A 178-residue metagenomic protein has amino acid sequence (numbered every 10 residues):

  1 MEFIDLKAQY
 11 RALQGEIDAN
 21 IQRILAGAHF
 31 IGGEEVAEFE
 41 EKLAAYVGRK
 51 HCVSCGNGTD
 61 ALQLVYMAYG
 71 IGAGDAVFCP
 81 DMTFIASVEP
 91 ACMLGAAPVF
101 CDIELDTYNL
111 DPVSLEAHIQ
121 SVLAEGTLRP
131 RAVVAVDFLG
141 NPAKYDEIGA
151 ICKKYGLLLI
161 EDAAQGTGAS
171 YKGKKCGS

Functional and structural regions predicted by a protein language model:
M1, D75-A76, L157-L158: Hydrophobic "anchor" residues on beta-strands that sit immediately upstream of conserved functional sites
M1-H29, E34: N-terminal "arm"/small-domain region of PLP-dependent enzymes with the aminotransferase-like
L6, D102, F138: Conserved donor-binding loops in enzymes that form glycosidic bonds
A28-A76, P90, F100-D102, K174: Phosphate-binding glycine-rich loop
D75, D81-M82, D102-E104, A163 (+1 more regions): Nucleotide-sugar donor-binding loop of glycosyltransferases
T83-V88: Conserved coil-to-alpha-helix start sites within the AMP-binding
G95: Structured binding elements
D106-S178: Active-site phosphate-binding strand-loop segment of PLP-dependent enzymes
